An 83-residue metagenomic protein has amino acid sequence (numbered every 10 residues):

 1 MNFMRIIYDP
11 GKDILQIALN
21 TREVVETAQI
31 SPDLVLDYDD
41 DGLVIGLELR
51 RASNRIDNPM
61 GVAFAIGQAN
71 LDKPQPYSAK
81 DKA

Functional and structural regions predicted by a protein language model:
M1-A83: Small, basic N-terminal interaction modules of short regulatory proteins
